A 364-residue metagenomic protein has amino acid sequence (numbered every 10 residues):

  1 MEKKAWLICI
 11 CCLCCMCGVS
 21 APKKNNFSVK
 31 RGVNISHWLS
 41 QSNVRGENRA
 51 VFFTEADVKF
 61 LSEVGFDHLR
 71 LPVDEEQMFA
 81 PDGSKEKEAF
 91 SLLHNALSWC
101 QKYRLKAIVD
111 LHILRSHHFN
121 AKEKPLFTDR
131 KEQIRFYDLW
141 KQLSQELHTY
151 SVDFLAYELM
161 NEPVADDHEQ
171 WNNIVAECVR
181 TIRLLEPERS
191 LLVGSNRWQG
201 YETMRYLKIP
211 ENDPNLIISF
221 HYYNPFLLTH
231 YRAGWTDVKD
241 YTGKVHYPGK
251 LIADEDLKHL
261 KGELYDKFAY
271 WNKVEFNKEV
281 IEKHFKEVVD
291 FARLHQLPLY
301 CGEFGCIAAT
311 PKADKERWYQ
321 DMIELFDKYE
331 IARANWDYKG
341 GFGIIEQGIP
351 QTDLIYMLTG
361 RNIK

Functional and structural regions predicted by a protein language model:
M1-A5: Positively charged n-region of N-terminal signal peptides that target proteins for export
C11-V19: Hydrophobic h-region of N-terminal signal peptides that target proteins for export in Gram-negative bacteria
V19-H68, G83, F291: N-terminal carbohydrate-binding accessory modules
Q41-E47, E75-S91, R115-E132, D314 (+1 more regions): Surface-exposed, active-site-proximal loop segments in enzymatic domains
R49-F52, V58-H68, K85-I113, N120-A156 (+2 more regions): An active-site-proximal structural segment forming one wall of the substrate-binding cleft that immediately precedes
R130-E275, E282-C306, K328-I331: Active-site region of glycoside hydrolase catalytic domains
T310-K364: Aromatic-rich peripheral "rim/lid" segments of glycoside hydrolase catalytic domains that contact and position glycan
